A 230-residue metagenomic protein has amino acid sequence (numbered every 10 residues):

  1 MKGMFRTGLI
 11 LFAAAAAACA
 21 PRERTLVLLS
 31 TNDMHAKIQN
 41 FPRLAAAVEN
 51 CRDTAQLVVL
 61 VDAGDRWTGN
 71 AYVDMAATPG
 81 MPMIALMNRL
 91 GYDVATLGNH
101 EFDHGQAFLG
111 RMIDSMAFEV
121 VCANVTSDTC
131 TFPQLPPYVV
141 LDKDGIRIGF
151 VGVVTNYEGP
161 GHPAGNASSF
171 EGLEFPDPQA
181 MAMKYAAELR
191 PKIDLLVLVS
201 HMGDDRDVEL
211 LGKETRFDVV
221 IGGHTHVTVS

Functional and structural regions predicted by a protein language model:
M1-G8: Bacterial N-terminal signal peptides that target proteins for export
I10-A20: Hydrophobic h-region of N-terminal signal peptides that target proteins for export in Gram-negative bacteria
C19-S230: Acidic, metal/ion-coordinating pockets
